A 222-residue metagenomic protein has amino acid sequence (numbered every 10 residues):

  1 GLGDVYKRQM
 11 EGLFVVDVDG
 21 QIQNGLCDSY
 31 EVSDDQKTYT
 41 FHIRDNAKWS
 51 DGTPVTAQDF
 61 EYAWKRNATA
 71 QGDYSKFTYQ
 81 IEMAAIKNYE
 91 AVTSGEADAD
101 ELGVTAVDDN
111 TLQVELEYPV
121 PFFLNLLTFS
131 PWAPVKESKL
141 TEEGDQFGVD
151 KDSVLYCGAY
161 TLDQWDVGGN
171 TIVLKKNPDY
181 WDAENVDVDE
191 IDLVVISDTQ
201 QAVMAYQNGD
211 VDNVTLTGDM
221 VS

Functional and structural regions predicted by a protein language model:
G1-D34, L155: N-terminal lobe/hinge region of extracytoplasmic solute-binding protein
R8, D17, Q21, G25 (+8 more regions): Extracytoplasmic/secreted proteins, especially bacterial periplasmic and envelope-associated proteins
F14-V18, D45-K48, K65-D73, P119-P121 (+6 more regions): Sec-exported extracytoplasmic/periplasmic mature domains
D28-Y79, Q113, A205: Aromatic- and charge-enriched surface segment that lines or borders ligand/interaction sites
Y39-H42, L112, V173, D192-V195 (+1 more regions): Structural recognition of the beta-strand scaffold that forms the well-ordered cores of secreted hydrolase catalytic
E61, S75-S138: Surface-exposed binding/hinge segments that line and control ligand-binding clefts or catalytic entry sites
L116-V186, E190: Gly/Pro-rich hinge or "lid" segments in bacterial periplasmic/extracellular proteins
P178-S222: Ligand-site clamp/hinge motif
